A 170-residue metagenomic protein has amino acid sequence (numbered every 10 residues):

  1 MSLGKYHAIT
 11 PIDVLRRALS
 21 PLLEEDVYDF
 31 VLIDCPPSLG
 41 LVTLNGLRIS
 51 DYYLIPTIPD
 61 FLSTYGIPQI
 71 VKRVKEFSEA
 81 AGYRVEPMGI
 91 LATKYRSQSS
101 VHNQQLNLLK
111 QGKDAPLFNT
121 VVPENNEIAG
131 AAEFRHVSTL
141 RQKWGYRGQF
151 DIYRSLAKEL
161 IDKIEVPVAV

Functional and structural regions predicted by a protein language model:
M1-I33, S38-L39: Cytosolic-facing regulatory segments adjacent to core modules
T43-D60: Inter-motif core of Ras-like GTPase G domains
G66, M88-T93, N119: Short beta-strand segments
P68-E86: Anionic-ligand binding region
Y95-Q98, L106-S138: Beta-strand-loop-alpha "switch" segments that mediate conformational coupling across diverse proteins
A131-R154: C-terminal boundary of histidine-terminating zinc-finger modules
